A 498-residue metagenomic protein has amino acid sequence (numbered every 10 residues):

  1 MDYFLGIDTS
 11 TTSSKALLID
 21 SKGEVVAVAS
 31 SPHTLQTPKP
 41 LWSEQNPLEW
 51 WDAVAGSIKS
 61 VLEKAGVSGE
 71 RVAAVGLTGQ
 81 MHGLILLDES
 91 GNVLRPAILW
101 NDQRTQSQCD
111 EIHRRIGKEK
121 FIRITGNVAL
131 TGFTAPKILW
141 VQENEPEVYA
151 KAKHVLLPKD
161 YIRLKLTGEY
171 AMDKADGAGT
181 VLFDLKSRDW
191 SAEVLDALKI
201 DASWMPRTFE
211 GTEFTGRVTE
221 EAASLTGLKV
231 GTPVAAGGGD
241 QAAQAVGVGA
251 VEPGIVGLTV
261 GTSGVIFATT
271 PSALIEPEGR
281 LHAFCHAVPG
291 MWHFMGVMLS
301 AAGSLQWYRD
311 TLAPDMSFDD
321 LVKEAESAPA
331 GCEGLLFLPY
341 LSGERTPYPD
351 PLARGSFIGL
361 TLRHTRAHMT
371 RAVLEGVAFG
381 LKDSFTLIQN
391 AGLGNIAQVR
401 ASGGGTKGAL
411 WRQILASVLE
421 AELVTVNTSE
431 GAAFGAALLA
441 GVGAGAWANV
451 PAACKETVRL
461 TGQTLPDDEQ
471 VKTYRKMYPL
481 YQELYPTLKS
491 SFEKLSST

Functional and structural regions predicted by a protein language model:
M1-R95, S107, R123, K151 (+7 more regions): N-terminal glycine/serine-rich phosphate-binding loop of ATP-dependent small-molecule kinases, especially carbohydrate
L5-S10, P47, Q106, H113-G126 (+6 more regions): Active-site core segments that coordinate phosphate-bearing ligands/cofactors across diverse enzyme families
A53, S57, V67, R217 (+2 more regions): Short, conserved clusters of charged catalytic residues that mark active-site and nucleotide-handling motifs
E63-W100, T125-T134, R163-D184, R207-E210 (+1 more regions): Short beta-strand-loop/turn "lid" adjacent to the catalytic site in phosphate-handling enzymes
G66-G69, T78, A202, A250 (+1 more regions): Alpha-helix termination/capping residues and helix-transition junctions
W204, E210, Q241: Extracytoplasmic ligand-binding clamshell segments of periplasmic binding protein
